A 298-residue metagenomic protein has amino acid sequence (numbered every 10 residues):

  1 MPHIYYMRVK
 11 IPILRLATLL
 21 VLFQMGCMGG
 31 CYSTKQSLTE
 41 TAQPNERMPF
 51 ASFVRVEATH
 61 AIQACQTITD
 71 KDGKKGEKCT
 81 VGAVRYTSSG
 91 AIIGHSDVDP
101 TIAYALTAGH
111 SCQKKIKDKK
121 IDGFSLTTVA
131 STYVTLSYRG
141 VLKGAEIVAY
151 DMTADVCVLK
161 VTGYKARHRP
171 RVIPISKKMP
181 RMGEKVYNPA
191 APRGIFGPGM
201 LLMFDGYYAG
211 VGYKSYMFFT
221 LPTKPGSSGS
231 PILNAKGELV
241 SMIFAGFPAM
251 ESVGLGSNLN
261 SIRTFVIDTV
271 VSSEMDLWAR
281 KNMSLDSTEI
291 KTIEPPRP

Functional and structural regions predicted by a protein language model:
A17-G26: Bacterial N-terminal signal peptides
M28-S33: Bacterial signal peptide processing site
T34-E46, D118-I121, L126, R167 (+1 more regions): C-terminal cap/linker of serine protease catalytic domains
E40-A42, Q63-A108, L142-K143, G229 (+1 more regions): A conserved glycine-rich beta-strand in the N-terminal activation segment of trypsin-fold
T41-N45, A91, H95-S96, K115-K117 (+3 more regions): Active-site substrate-binding loop(s) of clan PA
A91, P222-I243: Catalytic nucleophile loop of clan PA
I93-M152, A245: Catalytic-histidine neighborhood of serine endopeptidases, predominantly the chymotrypsin-like S1/PA family
H168-M217, T223-S227, I243-G254: Flexible, gly/ser-rich surface segments that form the specificity/activation loops bordering the active-site cleft
